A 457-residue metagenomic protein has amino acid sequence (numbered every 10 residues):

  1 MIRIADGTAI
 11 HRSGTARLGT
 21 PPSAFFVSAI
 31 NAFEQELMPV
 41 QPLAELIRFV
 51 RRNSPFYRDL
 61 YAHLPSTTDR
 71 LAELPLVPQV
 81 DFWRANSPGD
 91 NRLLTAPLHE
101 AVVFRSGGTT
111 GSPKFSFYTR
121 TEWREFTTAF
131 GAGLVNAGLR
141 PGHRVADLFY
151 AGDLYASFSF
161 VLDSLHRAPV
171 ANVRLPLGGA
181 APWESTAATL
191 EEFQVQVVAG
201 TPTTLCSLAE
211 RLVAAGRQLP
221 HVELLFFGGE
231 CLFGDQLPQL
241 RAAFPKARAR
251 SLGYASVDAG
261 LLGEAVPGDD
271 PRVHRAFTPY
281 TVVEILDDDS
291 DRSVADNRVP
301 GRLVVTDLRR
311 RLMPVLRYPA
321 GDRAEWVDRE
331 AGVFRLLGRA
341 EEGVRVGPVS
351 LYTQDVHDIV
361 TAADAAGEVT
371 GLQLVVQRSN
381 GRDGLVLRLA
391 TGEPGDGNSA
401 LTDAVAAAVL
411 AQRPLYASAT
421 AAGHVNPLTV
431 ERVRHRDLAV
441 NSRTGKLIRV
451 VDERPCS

Functional and structural regions predicted by a protein language model:
I2-R105, G111-N136, V386, G392-S457: Nucleotide 5′-phosphate-binding alpha/beta core
A5-F25, F82-L224, G228-Q239, A243-F244 (+1 more regions): Active-site phosphate/ATP/adenylate-binding loop shared across adenylate-forming ligases
P55, A62, P245-K246, A365: Proline-centered flexible-loop/turn and helix-kink motifs
H143-V145, R302, V386: Residues that mark the start of a beta-strand
V173-P176, R250-S251, L428-R434: General small-molecule cofactor/ligand-binding pocket signal
V198, V304, R309-G423, G445: AMP-binding/adenylate-forming catalytic core of the ANL superfamily
L232, P238-R329: Conserved AMP-binding/adenylate-forming
